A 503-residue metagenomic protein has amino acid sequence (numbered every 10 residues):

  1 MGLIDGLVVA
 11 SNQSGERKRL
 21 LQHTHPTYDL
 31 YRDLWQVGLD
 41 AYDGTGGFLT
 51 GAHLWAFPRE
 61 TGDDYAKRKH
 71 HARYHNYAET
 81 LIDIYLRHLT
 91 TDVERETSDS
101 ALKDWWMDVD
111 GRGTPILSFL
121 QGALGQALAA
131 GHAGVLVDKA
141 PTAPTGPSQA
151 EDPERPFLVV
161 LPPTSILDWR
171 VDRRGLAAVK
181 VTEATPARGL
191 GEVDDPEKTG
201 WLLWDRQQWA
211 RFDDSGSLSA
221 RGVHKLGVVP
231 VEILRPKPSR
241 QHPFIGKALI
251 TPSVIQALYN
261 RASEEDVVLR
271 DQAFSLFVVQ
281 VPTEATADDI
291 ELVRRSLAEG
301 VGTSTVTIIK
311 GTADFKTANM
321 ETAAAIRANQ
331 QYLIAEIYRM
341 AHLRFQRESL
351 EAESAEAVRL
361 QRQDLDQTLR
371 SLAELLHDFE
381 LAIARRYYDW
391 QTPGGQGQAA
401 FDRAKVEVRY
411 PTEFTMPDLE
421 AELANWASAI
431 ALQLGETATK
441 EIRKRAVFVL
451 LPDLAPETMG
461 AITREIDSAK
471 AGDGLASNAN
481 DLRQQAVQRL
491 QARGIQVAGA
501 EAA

Functional and structural regions predicted by a protein language model:
M1-L158, N480-Q484, Q488-A503: Extended, helix-rich architectural segments
L7, R17, D194, T199-W201 (+1 more regions): Polar/charged side chains located within well-ordered beta-strands of beta-rich proteins
R112-L120, A127, N329, L333 (+1 more regions): Short amphipathic alpha-helical segments
F119-L124, E321-A325, D364-L372: Short secondary-structure capping micro-motifs at structural edges
A127-R240: Extended, regular secondary-structure scaffolds
S219-A357: Extended, charged amphipathic alpha-helical segments
L292-T305, Y332-A503: C-terminal helix-loop subdomains that flank or include functional centers
